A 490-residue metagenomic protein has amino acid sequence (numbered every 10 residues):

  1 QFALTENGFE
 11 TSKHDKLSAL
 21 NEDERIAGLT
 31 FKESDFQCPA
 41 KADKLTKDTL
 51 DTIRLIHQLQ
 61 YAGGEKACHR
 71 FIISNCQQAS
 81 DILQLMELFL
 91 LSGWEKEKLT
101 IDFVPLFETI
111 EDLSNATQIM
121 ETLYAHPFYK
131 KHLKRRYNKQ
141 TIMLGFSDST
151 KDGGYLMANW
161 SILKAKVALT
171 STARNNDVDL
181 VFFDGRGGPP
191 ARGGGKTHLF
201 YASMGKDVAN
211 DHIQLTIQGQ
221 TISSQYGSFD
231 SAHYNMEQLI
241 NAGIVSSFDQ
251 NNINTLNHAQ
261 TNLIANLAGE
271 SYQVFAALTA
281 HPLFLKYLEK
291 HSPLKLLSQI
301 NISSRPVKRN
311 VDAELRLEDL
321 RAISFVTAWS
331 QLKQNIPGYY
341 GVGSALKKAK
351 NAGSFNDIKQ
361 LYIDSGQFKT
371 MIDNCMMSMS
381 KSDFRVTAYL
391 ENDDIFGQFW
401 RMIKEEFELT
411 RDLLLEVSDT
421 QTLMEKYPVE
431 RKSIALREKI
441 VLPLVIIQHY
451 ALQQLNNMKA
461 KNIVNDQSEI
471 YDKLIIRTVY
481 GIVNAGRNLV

Functional and structural regions predicted by a protein language model:
F2-K41, T49-R54, Q60-E65, G145-D148 (+5 more regions): Acidic, glycine-enriched catalytic cores built around paired aspartates
L45-A62, Q78-K96, M120-I142, S161-N176 (+4 more regions): Structured alpha-helical segments in the cores of large, soluble enzyme domains
H69-I73, F103-F107, Q140-L144, L180-F183: Hydrophobic faces of well-ordered beta-strands that scaffold small-molecule active sites in alpha/beta enzyme cores
L83-L85, N115-I119, D152-M157, A191-H198 (+1 more regions): Short acidic, glycine/serine/threonine-rich loops at helix termini
K96-V104: A conserved P-loop NTPase coupling/switch region
L106-N115, L144-D152, G187-G194: Short, conserved secondary-structure transition motifs
F107-S114, Q118, M157-S161, A165: Glycine-rich phosphate/ribose-binding loops and adjacent secondary-structure elements that form binding surfaces
P189-D211, I217-Q220: Acidic/histidine-rich catalytic neighborhood
